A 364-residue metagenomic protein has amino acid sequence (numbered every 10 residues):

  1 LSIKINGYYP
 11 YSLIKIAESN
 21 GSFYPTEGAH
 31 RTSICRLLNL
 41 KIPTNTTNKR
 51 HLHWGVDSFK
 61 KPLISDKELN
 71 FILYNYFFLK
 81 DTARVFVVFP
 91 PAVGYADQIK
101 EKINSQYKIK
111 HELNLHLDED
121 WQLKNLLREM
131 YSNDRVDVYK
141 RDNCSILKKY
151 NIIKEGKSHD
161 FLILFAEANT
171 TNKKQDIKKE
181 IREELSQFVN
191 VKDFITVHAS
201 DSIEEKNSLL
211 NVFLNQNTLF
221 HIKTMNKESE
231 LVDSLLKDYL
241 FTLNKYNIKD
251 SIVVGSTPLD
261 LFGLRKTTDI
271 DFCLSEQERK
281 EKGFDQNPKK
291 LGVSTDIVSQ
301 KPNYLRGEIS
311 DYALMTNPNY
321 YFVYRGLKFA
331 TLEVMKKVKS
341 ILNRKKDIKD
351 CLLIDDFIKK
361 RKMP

Functional and structural regions predicted by a protein language model:
L1-T26: Short alpha-helix boundary/capping and kink motifs at helix termini
S19-Y24, F194, I248-D250, D269-D271: Short active-site oxyanion
N20-D81: Basic- and aromatic-enriched surface patches that contact anionic nucleotides/nucleic acids
A29-I42, E204-L214, L261-F262, K282: Short active-site loop/helix that positions an aromatic residue
K80-S234, N317, F322: Catalytic core of tubulin tyrosine ligase-like
T218-I252, D356-P364: Helical scaffold of the NTase/Pol beta-like nucleotidyltransferase catalytic core
D233, K237, D285-K362: Catalytic core of pol beta-like nucleotidyltransferases
Y239-I270, L274-E278: Active-site nucleotide-donor binding segment shared across nucleotidyl transfer reactions
